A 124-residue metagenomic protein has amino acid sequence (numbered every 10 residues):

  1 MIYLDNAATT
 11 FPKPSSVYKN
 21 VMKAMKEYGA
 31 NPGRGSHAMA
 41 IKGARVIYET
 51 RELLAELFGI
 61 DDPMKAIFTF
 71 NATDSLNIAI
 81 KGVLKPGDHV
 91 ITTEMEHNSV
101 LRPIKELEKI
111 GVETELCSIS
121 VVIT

Functional and structural regions predicted by a protein language model:
M1-T124: Pyridoxal 5′-phosphate
